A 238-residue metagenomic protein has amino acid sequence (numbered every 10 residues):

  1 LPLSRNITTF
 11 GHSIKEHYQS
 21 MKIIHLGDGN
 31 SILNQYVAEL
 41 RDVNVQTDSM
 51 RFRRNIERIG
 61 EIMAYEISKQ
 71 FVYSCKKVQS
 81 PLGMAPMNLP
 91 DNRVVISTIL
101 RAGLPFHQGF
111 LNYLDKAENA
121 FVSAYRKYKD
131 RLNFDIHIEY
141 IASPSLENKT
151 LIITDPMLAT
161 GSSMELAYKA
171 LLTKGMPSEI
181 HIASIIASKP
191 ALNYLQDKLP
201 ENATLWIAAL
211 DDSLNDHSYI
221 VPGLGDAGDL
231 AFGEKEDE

Functional and structural regions predicted by a protein language model:
P2-E238: PRPP-associated nucleotide enzymes
